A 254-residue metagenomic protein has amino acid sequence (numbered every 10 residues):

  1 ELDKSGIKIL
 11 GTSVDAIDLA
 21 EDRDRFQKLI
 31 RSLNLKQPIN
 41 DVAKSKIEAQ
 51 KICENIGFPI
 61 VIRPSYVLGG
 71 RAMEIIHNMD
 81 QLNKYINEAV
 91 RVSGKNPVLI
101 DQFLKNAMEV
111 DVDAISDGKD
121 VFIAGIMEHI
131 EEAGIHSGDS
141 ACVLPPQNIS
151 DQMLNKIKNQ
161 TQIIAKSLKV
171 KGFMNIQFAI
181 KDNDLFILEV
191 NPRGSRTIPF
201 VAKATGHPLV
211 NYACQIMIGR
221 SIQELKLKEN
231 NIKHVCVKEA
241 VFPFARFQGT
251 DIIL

Functional and structural regions predicted by a protein language model:
E1, I7-G11, L29, L33-N34 (+3 more regions): ATP-dependent carboxylate activation and anion-phosphoryl transfer catalytic cores that bind Mg-ATP to form
E1-E21, K36-D41: A short, GP-enriched loop/loop-strand-helix hinge that lies immediately N-terminal to, or at the N-terminal rim
A16, K44-S45, V67, A179: Conserved beta-strand edge residues that scaffold enzyme active sites
N40-S45, I75-N78: Short acidic-hydrophobic, aromatic-tinged amphipathic segments that line or gate anion-handling sites
E48: Short acidic active-site motifs
